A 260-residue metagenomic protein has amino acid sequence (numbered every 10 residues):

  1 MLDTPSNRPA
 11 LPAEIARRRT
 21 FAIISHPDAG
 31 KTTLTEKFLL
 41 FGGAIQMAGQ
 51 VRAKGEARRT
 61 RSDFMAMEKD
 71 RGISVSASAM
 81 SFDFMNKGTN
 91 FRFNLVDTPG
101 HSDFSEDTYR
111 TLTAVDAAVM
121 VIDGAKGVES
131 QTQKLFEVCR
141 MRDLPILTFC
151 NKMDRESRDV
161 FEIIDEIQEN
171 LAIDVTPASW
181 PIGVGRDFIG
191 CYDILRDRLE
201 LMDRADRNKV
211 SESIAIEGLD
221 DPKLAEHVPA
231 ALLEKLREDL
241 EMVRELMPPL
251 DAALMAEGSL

Functional and structural regions predicted by a protein language model:
L2-A29, G124-L260: P-loop NTPase catalytic nucleotide-binding module
L2-I122, V128, P177, A231-K235: P-loop NTPase switch module centered on the Walker A-proximal segment
